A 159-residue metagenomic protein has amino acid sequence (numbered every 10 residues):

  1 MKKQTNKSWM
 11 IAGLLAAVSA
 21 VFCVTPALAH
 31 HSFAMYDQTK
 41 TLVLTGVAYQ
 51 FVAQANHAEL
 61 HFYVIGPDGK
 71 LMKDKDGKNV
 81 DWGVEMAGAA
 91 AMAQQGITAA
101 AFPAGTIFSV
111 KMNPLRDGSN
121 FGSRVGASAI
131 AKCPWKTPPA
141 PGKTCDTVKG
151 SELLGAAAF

Functional and structural regions predicted by a protein language model:
M1-W9: N-terminal secretory signal peptides that target proteins for export/translocation
A12-T25: Bacterial N-terminal signal peptides
A27-L42: Short boundary/loop segments of OB/S1/cold-shock single-stranded nucleic-acid-binding domains
G46-A48, I107: Conserved hydrophobic positions within beta-strands
Q54-D68: Short aromatic-glycine-enriched beta-strand elements
K75-A89: Short, basic/aromatic beta-hairpin or loop at an interaction surface
A93-V110: Short nucleic-acid-contacting surface segments enriched for D/E, G, S/T with interspersed K/R
L115-G155: OB-fold/S1-family single-stranded nucleic acid-binding modules
